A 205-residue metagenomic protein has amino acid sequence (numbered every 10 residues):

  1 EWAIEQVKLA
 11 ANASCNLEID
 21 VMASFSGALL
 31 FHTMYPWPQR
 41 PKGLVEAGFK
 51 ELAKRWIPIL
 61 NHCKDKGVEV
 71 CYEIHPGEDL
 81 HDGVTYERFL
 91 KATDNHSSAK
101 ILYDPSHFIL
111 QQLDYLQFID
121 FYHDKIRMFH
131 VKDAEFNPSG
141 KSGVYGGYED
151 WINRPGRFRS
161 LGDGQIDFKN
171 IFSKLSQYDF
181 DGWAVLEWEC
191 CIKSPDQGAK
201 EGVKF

Functional and structural regions predicted by a protein language model:
E1-I101: Active-site acidic/histidine proton-transfer and metal-coordination neighborhood in alpha/beta enzyme cores
D20, I57-P58, D65, D79-Y103 (+1 more regions): Histidine-acidic metal/acid-base catalytic patches
